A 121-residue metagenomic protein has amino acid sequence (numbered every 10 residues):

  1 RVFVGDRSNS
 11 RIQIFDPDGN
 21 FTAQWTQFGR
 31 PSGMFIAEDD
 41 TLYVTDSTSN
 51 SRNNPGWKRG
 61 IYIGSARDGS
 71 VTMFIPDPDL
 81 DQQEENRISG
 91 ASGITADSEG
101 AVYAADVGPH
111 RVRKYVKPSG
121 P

Functional and structural regions predicted by a protein language model:
R1-P121: Eukaryotic scaffold repeat domains enriched in small/polar residues
